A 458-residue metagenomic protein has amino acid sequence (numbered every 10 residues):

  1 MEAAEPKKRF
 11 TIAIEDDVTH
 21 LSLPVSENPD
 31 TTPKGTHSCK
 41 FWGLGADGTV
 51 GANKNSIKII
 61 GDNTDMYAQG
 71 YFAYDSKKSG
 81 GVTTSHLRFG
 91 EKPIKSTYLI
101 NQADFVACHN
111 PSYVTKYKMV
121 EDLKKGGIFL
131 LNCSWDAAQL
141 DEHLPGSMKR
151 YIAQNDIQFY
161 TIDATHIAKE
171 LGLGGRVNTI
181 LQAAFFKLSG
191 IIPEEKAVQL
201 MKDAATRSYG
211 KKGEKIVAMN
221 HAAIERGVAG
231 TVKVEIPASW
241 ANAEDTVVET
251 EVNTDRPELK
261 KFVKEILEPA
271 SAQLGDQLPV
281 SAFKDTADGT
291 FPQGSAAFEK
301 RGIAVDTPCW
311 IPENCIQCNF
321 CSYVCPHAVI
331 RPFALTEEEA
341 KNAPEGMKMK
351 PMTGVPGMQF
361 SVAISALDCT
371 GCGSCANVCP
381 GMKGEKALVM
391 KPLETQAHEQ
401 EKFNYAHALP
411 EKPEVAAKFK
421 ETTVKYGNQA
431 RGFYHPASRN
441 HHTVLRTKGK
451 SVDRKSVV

Functional and structural regions predicted by a protein language model:
M1-P24, M219-A241: Structural signature of the thiamine diphosphate
E2-M66, K77-S79, F433, R446-D453: Active-site phosphate/pyrophosphate-binding segments
E27-D30, Q154, L173, Q199 (+2 more regions): Short hydrophobic/aromatic-rich motifs at helix boundaries and adjacent loops
T31, K77, T97, K300 (+1 more regions): Generic marker of residues within folded, mature protein domains
G35-G45, T49-E268, A272, A340-G346 (+1 more regions): Active-site cofactor/cluster-binding pocket
A197-V198, G210-D368, A376-V458: Ferredoxin-type iron-sulfur electron-transfer modules and their immediate structural context
G373: Catalytic nucleotidyl-transfer cores of nucleotide-processing enzymes
